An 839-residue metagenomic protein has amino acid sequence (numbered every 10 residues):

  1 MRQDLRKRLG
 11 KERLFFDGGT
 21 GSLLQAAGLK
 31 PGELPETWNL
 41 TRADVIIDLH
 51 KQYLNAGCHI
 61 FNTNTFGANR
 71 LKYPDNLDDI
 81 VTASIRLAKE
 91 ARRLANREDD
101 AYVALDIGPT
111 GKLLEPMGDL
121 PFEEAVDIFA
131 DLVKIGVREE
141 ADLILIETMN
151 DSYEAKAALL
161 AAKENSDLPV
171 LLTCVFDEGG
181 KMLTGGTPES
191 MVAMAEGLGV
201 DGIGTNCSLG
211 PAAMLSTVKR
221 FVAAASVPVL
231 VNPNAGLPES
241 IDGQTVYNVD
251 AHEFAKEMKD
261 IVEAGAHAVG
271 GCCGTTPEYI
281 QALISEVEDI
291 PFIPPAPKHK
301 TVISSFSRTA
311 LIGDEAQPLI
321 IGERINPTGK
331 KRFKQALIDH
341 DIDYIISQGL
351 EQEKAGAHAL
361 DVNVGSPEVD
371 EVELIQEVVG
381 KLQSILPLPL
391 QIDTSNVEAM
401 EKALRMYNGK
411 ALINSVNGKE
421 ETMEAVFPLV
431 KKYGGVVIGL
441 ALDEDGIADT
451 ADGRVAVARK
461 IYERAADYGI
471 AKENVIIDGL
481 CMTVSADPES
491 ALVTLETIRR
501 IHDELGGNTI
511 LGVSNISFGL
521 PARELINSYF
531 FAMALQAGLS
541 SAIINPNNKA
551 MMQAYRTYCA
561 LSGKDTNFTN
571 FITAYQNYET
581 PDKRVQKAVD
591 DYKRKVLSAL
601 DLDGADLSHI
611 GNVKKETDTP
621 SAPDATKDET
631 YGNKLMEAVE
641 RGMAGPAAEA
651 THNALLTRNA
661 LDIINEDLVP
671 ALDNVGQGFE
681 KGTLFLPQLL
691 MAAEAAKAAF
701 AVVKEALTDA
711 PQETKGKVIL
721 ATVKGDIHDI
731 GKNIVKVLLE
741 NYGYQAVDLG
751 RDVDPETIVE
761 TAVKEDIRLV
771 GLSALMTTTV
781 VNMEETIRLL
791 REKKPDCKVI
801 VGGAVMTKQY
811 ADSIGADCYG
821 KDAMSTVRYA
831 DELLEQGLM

Functional and structural regions predicted by a protein language model:
M1-D478, M482-M839: Domain-level signal for soluble alpha/beta catalytic cores
